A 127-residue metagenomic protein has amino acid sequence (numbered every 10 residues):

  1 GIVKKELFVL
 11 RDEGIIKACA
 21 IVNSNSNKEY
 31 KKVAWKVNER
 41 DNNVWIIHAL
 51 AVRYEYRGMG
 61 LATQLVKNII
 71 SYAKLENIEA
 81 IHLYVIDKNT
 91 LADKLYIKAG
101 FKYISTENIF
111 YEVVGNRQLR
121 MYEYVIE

Functional and structural regions predicted by a protein language model:
G1-V3: Short loop/turn motifs at secondary-structure junctions and domain boundaries
E6-A20: Conserved beta-hairpin
I16, T90-L91: Short alpha-helical
A20-A49, R57, F110-G115: Conserved acyl-donor/pantetheine-binding loop and adjacent beta-alpha core of acyl/acetyltransferases and related
L50-V52, V85: Hydrophobic adenine-recognition pocket in adenosine-nucleotide-binding enzymes
V52, G58-S71, K94-K98: Conserved acetyl-CoA-binding loop-helix of GNAT-fold acetyltransferases
V66, A73-Y84: Conserved GNAT acetyl-CoA-binding A-motif
I86-T90, K98-A99, I109-E127: C-terminal "cap" of GNAT-fold acetyltransferases
